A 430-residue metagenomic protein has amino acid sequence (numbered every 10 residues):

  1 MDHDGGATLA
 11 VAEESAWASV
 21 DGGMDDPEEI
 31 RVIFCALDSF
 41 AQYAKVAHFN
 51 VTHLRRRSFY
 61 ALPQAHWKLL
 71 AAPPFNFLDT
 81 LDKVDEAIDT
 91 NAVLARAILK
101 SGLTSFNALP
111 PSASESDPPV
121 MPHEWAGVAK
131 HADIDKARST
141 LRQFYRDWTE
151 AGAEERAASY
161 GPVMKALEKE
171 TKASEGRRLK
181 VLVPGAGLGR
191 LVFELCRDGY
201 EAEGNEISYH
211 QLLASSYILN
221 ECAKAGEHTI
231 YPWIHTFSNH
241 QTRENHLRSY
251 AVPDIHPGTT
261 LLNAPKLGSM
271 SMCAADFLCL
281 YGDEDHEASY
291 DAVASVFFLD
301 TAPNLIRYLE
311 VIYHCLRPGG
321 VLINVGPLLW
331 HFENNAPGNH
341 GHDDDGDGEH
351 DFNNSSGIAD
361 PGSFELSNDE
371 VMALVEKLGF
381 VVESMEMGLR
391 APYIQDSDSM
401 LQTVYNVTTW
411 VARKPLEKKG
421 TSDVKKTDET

Functional and structural regions predicted by a protein language model:
M1-K172, N220-N245, E383, K426-E429: N-terminal accessory regions of S-adenosyl-L-methionine
E175-G187, E194, E201-E206: Conserved class I S-adenosyl-L-methionine
N220-H286: S-adenosyl-L-methionine
L278-V293, Q402-V404: A short acidic, Gly/Pro-enriched loop at the edge of an enzyme's catalytic core that lines a small-molecule cofactor
D291-L305: A short SAM/SAH-binding and catalytic strip from SAM-dependent methyltransferases
I306-V321: A short glycine-rich, Lys/Arg-flanked "PGG" loop and its adjoining helix->strand segment in the class I
G319-F332: Conserved beta-strand signature within the Rossmann-like core of class I S-adenosyl-L-methionine
L378-F380, A391-T430: Core SAM-dependent methyltransferase catalytic element
